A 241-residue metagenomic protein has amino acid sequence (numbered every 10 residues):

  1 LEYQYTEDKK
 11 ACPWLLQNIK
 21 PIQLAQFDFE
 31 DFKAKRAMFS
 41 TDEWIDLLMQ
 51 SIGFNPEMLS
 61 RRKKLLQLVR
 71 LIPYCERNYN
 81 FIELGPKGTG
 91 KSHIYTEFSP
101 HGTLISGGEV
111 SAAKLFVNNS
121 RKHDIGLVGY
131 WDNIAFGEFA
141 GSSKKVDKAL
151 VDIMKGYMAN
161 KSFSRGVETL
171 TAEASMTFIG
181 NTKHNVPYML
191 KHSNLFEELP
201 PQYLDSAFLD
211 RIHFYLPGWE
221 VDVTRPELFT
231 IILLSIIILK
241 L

Functional and structural regions predicted by a protein language model:
L1-I52: Extended, charged/polar low-complexity intrinsically disordered regions
D31-K35, R61, G141, L199 (+1 more regions): Generic amphipathic alpha-helical segments used as scaffolds and interaction surfaces in large, multi-domain proteins
M38, R61-K64, T230-I232: Conserved phosphate/pyrophosphate-binding and hydrolysis machinery centered on Walker-type P-loop NTPases, extending
S40, W44, L127, V146 (+4 more regions): Helical mechanochemical/support elements of P-loop NTPase systems and associated helical scaffolds
F54-F196, A207-D210: Conserved ASCE/P-loop NTPase catalytic core
M176-I179, F214-Y215, S235-L241: P-loop NTPase catalytic cores that bind/hydrolyze ATP
Y188-L228: Conserved P-loop NTPase catalytic core
D222-L241: Basic, amphipathic alpha-helical bundle interface domains used for macromolecular binding and assembly
